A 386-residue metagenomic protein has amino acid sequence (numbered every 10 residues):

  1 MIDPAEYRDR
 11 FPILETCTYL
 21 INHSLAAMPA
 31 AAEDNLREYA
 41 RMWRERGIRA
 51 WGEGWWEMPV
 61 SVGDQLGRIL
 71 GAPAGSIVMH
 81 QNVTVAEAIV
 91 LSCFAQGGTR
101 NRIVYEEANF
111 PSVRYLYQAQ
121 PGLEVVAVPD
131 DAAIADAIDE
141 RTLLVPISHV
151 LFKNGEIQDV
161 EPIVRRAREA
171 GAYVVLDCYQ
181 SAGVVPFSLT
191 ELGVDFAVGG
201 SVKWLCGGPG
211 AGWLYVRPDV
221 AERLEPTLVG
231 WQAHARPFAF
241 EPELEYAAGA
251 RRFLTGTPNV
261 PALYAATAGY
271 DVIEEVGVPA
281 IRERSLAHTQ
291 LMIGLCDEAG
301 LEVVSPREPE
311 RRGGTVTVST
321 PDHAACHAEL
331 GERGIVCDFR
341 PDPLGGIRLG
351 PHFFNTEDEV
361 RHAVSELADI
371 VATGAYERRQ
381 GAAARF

Functional and structural regions predicted by a protein language model:
M1-F386: Pyridoxal 5′-phosphate
